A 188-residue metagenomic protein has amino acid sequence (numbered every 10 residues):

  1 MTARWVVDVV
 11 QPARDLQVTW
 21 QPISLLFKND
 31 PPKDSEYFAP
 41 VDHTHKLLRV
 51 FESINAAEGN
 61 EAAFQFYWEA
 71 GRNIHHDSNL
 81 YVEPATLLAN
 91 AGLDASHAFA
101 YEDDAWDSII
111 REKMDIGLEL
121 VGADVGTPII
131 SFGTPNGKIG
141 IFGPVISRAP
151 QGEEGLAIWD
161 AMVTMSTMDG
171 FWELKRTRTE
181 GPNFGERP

Functional and structural regions predicted by a protein language model:
M1-L87, A161-M162, E173, P182-G185: Structural alpha/beta surface segment adjacent to cysteine/selenocysteine redox centers across thiol/disulfide enzymes
V6-Q11, Y81-P188: C-terminal cap of thioredoxin/glutaredoxin-like
